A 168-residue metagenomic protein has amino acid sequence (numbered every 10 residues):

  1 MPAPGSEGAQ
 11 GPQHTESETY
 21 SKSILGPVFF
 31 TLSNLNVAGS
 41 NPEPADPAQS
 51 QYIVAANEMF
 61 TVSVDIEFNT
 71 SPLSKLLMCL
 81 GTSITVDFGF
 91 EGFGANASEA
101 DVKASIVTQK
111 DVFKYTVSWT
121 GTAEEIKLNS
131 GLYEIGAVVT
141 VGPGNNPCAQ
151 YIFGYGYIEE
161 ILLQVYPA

Functional and structural regions predicted by a protein language model:
M1: Polyanion-binding surfaces on beta-sheet-dominated domains and ring/shell assemblies
G5-V37, S105-V112, P143-A168: Short beta-strand elements
F30-Q51: Serine/threonine-rich, low-complexity linker/repeat segments that form flexible spacers/stalks
Q49-M59: Short, solvent-exposed beta-strand/turn "edge" segments of beta-rich domains on protein surfaces
F60-I66, T82-E91, T116-Q164: Internal, hydrophobic beta-strand segments that form the core of beta-sheet-rich folds
D65-C79: Short amphipathic, basic-aromatic surface patches that mediate peripheral association with negatively charged
S71-K75, A97, N146: Intrinsically disordered, low-complexity acidic/polar segments
L77-T116, E124: Beta-strand-dominated scaffold domains
